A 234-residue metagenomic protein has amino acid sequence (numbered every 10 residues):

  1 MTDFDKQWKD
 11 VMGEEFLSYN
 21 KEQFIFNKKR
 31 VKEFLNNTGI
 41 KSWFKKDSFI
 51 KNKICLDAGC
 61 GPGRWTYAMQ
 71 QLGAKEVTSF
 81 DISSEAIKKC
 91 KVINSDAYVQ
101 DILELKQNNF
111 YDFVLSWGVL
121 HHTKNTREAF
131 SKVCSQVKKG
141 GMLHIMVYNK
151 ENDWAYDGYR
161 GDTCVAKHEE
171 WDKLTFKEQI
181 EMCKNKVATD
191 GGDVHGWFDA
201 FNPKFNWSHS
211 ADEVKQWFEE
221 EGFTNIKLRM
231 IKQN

Functional and structural regions predicted by a protein language model:
M1-L105, W117, M230-N234: Conserved N-terminal segment of class I S-adenosyl-L-methionine
E85-A86, R127-A129, Y148, Y156: Catalytic cores of eukaryotic secretory-pathway lumenal/extracellular enzymes that build and remodel glycoconjugates
Q107-N109: Glycine-rich phosphate-binding loop signature in dinucleotide/nucleotide-binding domains
F113-K124: A short SAM/SAH-binding and catalytic strip from SAM-dependent methyltransferases
R127-K139: A short glycine-rich, Lys/Arg-flanked "PGG" loop and its adjoining helix->strand segment in the class I
M142-I180: Conserved class I S-adenosyl-L-methionine
G158-Y159, V187-N206: Short, glycine-/aromatic-enriched active-site segment of Class I SAM-dependent methyltransferases
F205-E221: Short alpha-helix
